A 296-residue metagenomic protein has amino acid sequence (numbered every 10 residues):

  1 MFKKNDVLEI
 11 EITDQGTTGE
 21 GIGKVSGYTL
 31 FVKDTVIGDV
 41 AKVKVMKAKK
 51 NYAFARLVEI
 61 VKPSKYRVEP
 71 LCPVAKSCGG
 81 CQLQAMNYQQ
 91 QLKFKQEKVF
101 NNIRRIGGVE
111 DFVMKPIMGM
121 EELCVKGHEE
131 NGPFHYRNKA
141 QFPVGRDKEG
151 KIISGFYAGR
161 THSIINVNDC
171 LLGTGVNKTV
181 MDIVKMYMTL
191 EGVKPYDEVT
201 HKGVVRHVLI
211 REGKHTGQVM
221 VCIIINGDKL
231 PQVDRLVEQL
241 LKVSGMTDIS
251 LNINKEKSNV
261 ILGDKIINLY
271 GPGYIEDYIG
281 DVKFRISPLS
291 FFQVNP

Functional and structural regions predicted by a protein language model:
M1-P296: Accessory RNA-recognition modules of RNA-modification enzymes
